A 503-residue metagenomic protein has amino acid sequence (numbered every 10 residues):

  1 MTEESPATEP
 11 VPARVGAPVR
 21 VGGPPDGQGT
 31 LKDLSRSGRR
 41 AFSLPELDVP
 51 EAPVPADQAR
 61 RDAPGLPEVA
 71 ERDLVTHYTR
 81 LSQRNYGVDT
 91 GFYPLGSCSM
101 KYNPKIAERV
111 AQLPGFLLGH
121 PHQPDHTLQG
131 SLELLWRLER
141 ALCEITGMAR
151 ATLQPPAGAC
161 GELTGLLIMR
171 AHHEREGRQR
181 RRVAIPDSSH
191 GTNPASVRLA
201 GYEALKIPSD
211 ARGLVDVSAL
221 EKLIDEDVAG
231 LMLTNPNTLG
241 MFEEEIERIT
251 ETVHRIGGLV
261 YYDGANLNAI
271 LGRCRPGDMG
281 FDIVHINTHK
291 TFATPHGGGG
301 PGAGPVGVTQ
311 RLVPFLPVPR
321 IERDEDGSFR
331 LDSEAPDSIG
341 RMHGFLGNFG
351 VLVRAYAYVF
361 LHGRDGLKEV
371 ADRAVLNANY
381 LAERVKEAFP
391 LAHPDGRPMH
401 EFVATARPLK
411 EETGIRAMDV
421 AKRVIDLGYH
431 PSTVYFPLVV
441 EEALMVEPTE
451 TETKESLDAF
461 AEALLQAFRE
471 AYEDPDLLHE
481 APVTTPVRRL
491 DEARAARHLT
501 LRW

Functional and structural regions predicted by a protein language model:
M1-A149, C274, D324-L346, L352 (+1 more regions): Non-catalytic terminal extensions of PLP-dependent enzymes
L95, A157, Y262: Single, functionally critical "micro-switch" positions that shape active/binding sites and transmembrane helices
P121-Q123, L153-P155, T234: Cysteine-centered functional microenvironments
G130, C160-D326, R330, G414-I415 (+1 more regions): Conserved PLP-enzyme active-site core in the AAT-like
A149-P155, R182-I185: A short, small-residue-rich loop immediately preceding and capping a beta-strand
T152, L205-I207, S432: General small-molecule cofactor/ligand-binding pocket signal
P156, D210, T234-P236, T405-L409 (+1 more regions): Short strand-loop junctions, especially beta-strand C-caps/beta-turns that link beta-sheets to coils or alpha-helices
I168-H173, Q179-R180, A200-Y202, A357-D365 (+2 more regions): Conserved thiamine diphosphate
